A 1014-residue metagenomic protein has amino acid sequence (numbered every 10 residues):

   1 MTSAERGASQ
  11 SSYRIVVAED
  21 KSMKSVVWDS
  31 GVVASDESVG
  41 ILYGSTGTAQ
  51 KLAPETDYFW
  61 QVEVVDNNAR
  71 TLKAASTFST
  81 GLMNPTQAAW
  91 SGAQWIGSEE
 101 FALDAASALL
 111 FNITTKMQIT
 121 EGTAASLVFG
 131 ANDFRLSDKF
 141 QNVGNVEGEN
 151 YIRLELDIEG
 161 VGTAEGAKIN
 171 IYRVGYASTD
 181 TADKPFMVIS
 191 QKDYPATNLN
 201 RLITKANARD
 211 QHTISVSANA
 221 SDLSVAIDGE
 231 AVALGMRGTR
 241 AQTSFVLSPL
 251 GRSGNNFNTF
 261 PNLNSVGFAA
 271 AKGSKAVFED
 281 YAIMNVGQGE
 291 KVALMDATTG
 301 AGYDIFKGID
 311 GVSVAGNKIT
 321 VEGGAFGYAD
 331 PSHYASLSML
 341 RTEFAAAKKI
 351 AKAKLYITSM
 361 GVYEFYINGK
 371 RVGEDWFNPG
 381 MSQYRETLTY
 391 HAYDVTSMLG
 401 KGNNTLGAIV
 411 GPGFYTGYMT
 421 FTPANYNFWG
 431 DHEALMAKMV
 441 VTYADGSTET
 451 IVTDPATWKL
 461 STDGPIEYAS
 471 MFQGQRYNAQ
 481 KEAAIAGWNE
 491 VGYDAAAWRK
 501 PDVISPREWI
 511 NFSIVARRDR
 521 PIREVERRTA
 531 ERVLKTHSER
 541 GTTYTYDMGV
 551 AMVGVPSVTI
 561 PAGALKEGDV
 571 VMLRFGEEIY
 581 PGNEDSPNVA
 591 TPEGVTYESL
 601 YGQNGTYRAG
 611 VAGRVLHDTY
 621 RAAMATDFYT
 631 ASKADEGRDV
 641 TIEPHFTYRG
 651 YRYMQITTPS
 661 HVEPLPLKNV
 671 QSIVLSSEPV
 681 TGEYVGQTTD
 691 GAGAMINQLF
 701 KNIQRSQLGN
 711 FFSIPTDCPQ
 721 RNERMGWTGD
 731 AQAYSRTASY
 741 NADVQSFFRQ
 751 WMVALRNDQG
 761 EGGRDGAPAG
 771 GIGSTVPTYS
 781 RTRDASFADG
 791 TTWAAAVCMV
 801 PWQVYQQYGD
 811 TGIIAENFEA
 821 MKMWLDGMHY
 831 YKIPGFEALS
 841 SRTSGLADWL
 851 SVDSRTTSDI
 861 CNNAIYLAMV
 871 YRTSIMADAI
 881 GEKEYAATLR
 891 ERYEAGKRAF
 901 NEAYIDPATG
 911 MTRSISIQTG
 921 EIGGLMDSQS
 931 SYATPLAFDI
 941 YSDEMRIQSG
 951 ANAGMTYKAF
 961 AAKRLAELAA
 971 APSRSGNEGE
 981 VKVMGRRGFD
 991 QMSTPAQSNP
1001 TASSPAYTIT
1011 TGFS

Functional and structural regions predicted by a protein language model:
T2-D57, Q61-T213, A218-A220, S224 (+8 more regions): Extracellular/oxidizing-compartment recognition motifs
R371-V372, G400, P412-F414, P423-A424 (+1 more regions): Active-site core of glycosidic bond-cleaving carbohydrate-active enzymes
